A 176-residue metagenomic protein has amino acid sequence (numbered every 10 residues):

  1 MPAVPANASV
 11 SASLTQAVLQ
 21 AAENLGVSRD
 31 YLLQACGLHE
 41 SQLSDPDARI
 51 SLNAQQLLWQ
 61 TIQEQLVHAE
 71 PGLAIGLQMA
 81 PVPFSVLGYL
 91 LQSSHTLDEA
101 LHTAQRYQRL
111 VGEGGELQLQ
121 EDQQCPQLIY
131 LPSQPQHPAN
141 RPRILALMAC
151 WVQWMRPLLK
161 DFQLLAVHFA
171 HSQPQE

Functional and structural regions predicted by a protein language model:
M1-L128, Q163-L164: N-terminal low-complexity or simple alpha-helical regulatory segments that function as activation/interaction modules
V111-E176: DNA-contacting interfaces and partner/effector-binding or oligomerization modules in DNA-centric proteins
